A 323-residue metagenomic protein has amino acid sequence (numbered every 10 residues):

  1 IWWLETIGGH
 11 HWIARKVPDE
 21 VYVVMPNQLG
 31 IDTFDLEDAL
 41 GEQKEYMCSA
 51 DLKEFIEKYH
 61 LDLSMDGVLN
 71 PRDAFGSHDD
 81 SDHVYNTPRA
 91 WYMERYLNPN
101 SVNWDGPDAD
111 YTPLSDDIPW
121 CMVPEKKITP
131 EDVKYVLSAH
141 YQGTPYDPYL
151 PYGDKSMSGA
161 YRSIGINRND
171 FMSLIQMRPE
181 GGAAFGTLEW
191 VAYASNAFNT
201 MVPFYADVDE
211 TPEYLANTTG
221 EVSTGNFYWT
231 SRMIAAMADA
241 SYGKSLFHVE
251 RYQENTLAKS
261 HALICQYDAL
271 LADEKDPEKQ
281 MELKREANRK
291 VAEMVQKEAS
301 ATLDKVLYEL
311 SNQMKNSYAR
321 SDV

Functional and structural regions predicted by a protein language model:
I1-V323: C-terminus-biased signal that marks the final domain/tail of proteins
